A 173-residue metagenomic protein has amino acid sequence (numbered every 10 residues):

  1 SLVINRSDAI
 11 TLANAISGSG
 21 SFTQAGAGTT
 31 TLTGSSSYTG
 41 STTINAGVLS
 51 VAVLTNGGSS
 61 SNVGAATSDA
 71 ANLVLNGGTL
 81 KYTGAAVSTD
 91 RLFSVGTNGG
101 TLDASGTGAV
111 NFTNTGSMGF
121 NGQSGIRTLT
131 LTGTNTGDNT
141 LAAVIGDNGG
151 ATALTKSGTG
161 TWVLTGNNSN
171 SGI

Functional and structural regions predicted by a protein language model:
S1-T11, S17-T31, T39-N111, T115-T140 (+2 more regions): Beta-strand repeat architectures
